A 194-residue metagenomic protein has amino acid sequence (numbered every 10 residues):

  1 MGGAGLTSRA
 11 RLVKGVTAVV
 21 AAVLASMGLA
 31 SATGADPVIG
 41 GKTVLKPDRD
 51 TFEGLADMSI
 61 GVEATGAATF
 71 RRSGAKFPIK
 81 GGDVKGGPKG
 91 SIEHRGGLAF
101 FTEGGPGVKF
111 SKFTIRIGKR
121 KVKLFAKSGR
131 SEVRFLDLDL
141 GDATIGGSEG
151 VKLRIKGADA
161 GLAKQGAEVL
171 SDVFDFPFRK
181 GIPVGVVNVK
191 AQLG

Functional and structural regions predicted by a protein language model:
G2-T33: Secretory targeting and sorting signals
A4, K119, L193-G194: Solvent-exposed, well-ordered amphipathic alpha-helical segments that flank/support binding or catalytic loops
A18, L24, G28, D57 (+7 more regions): Generic alpha-helix signal with a bias toward terminal, lower-confidence helices and secondary-structure junctions
A32-K89, D159-G194: N-terminal segment immediately downstream of the Sec signal-peptide cleavage site in secreted/extracellular proteins
K46-D48, R116, D139: Poly-acidic low-complexity segments
T65-R134: Predominantly extracellular/secreted and cell-surface proteins with exposed, flexible low-complexity segments
E132-Q165: Extended amphipathic ligand-handling, pore-lining, and cofactor/metal-binding catalytic surfaces
